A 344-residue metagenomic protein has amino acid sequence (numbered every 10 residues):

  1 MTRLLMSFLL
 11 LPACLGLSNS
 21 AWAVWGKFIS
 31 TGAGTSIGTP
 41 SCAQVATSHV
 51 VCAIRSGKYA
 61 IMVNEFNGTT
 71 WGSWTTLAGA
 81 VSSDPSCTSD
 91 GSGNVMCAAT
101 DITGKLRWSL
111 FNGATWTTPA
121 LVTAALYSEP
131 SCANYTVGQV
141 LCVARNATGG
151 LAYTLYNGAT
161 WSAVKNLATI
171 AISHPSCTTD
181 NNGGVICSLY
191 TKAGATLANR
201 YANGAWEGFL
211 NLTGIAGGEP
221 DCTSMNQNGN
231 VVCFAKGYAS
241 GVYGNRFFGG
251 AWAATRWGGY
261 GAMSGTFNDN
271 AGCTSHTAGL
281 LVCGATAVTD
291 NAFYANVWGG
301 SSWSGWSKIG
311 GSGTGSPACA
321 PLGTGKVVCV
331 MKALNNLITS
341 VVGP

Functional and structural regions predicted by a protein language model:
M1-L4: Positively charged n-region of N-terminal signal peptides that target proteins for export
S7-G16: Bacterial N-terminal signal peptides
W22-P344: A structural motif
